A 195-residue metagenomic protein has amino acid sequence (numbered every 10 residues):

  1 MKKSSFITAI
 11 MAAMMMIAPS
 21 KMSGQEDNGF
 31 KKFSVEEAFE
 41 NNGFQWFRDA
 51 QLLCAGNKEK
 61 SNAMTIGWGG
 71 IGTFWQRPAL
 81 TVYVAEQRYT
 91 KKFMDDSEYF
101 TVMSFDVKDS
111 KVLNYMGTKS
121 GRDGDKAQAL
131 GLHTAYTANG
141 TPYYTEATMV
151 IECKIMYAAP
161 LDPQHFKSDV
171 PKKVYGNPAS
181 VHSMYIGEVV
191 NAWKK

Functional and structural regions predicted by a protein language model:
M1-Q25: Bacterial Sec-dependent N-terminal signal peptides
Q25-K195: Active-site-proximal mixed secondary-structure blocks
